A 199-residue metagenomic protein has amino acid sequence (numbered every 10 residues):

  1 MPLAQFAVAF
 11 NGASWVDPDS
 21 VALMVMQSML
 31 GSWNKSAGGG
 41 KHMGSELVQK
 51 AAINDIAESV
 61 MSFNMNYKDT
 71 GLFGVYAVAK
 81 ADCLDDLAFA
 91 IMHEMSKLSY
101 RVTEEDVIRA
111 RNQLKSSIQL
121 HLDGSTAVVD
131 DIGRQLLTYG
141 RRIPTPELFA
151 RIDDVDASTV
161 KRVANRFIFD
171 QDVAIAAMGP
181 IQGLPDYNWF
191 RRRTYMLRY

Functional and structural regions predicted by a protein language model:
M1-K50, D55, M65-Y67, L72 (+2 more regions): His/Glu-based metal-binding/catalytic segments typifying zinc-dependent metallopeptidases
V8, M24-M26, V75, I91 (+3 more regions): Buried hydrophobic packing residues in well-ordered domains
F10-A13, E58-S62, T159-R162: Glycine-rich, charged/polar anion/phosphate-binding loops that engage phosphate groups from diverse ligands
N11-A13, K80, P180-I181: Solvent-exposed coil/turn segments that connect beta secondary-structure elements in extracytoplasmic/periplasmic
D17-D19, C83-L87, G183-Y187: Short, conserved charged micro-motifs
S20-V21, V25, H42, E46 (+7 more regions): Generic recognition of stable, solvent-exposed alpha-helical segments in well-folded globular domains
W33, A57, M61-S125, R198-Y199: M16/insulysin-pitrilysin zinc metalloprotease superfamily fold
Q113-Y199: C-terminal regions of mature proteins
